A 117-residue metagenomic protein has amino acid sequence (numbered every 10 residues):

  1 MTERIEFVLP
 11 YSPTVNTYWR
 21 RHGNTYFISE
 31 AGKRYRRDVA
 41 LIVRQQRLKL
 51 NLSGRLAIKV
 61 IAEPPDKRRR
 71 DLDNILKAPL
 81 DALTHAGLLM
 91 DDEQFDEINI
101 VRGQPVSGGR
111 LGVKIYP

Functional and structural regions predicted by a protein language model:
M1-P117: Acidic, proline/glycine-enriched N-terminal capping motif
